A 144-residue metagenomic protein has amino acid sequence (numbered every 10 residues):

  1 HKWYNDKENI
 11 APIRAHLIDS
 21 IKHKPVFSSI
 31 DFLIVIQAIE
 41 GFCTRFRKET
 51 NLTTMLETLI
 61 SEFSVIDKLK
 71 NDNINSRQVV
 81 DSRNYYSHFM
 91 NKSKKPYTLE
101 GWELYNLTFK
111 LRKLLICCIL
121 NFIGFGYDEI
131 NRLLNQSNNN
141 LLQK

Functional and structural regions predicted by a protein language model:
H1-K144: Amphipathic, oligomerization/interface secondary-structure segments
